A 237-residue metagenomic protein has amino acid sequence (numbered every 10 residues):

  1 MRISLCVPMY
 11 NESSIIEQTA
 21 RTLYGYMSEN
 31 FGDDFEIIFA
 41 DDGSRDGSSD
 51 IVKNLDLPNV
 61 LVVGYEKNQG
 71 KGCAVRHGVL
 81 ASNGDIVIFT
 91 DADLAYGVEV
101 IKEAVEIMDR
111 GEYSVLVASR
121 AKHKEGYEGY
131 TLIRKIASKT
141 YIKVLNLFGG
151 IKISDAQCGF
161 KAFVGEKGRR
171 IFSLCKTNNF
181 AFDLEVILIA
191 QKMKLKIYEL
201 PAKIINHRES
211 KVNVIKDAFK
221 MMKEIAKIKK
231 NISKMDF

Functional and structural regions predicted by a protein language model:
M1-R2, S14, Q18, E103 (+2 more regions): Hydrophobic helical membrane-anchoring modules
R2-V7, I16, L23, F35-A40 (+1 more regions): Hydrophobic targeting segments
E12-I15, S44, K71, G97: Donor nucleotide-sugar binding loop of glycosyltransferases
T19, S48, V75, E99-I101 (+1 more regions): Acidic donor-diphosphate engagement hotspot in glycosyltransferases and nucleotidyltransferases that stabilizes
A20, Y24, F31-G43, V63-Y65: Short beta-strand/loop segment that forms part of the nucleotide-sugar
D41-D50, L94: A conserved acidic beta->alpha catalytic loop
L61, Y65-A81, I86, V98-F180 (+2 more regions): Acceptor/aglycone-binding surface of glycosyltransferases and processive sugar-polymer synthases
